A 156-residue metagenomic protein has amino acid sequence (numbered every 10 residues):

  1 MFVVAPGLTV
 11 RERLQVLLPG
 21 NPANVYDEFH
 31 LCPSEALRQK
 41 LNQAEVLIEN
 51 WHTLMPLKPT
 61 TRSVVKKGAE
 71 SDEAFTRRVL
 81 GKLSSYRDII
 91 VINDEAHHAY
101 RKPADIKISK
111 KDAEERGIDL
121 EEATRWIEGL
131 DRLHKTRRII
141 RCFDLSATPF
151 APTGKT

Functional and structural regions predicted by a protein language model:
M1-T156: RecA-like P-loop NTPase motor core of helicase/translocase proteins
